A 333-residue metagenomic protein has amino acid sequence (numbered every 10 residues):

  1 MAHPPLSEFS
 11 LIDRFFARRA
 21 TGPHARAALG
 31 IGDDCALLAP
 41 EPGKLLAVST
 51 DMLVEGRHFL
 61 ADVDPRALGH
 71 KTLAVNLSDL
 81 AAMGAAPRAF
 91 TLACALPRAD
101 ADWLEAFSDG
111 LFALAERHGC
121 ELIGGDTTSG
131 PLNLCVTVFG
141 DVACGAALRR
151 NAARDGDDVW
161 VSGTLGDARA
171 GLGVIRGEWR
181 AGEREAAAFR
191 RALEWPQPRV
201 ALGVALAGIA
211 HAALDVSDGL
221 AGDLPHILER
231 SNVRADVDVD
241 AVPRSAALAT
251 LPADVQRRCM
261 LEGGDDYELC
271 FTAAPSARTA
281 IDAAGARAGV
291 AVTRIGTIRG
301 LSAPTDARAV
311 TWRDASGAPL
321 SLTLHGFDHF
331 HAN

Functional and structural regions predicted by a protein language model:
M1-H58, D62-D64, M83, R88 (+2 more regions): Extreme N-terminal cap/leader segments of soluble proteins
A2-P23, D64, P97-E121, T128-L134 (+3 more regions): Glycine-/charge-enriched secondary-structure boundary and capping motifs
A27-L29, N151, C259: Residue "hotspots" at secondary-structure boundaries inside conserved domains
L37, N76, G84, L122 (+4 more regions): Residue-level signal for inorganic ion chemistry
L46, L53, A86-R176, T297: Glycine-rich anion-binding loops of enzyme active sites
L68-L80, G110-L111: Short, well-ordered amphipathic alpha-helical segments that serve as non-catalytic structural scaffolds within diverse
R154, D158-G163, W195-L220, L224: Internal active-site segments that recognize and position negatively charged phosphoryl groups and nucleotide moieties
A181-Q197: A short, charged helix-loop
